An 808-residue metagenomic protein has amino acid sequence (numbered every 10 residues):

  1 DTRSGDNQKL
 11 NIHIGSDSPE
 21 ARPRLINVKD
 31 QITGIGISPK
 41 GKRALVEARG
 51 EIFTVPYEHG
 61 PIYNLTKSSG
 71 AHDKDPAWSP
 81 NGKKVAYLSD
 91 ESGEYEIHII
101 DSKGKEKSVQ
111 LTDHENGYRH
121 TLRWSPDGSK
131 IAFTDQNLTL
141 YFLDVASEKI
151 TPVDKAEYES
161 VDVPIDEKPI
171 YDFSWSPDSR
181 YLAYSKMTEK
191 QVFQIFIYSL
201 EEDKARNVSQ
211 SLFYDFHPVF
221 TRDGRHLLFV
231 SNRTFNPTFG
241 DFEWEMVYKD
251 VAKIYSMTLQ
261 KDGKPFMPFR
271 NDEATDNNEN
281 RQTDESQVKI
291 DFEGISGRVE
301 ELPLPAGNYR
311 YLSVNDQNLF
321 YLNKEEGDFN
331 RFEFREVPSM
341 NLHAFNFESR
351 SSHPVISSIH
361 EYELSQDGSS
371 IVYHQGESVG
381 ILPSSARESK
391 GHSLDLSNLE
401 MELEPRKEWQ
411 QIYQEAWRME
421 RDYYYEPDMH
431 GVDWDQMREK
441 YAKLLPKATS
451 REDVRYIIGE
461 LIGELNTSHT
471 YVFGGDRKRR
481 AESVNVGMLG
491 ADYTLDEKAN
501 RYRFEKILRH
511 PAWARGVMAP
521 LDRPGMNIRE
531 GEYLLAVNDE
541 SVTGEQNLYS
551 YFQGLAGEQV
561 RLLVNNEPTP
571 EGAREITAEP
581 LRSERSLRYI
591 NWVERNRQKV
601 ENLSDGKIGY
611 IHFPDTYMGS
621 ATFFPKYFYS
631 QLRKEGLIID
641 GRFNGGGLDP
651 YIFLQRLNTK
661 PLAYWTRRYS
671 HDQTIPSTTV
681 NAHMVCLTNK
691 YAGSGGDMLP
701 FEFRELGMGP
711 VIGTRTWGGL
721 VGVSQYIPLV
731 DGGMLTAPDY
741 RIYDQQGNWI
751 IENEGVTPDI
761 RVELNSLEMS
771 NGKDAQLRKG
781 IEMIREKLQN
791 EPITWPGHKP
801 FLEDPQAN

Functional and structural regions predicted by a protein language model:
T2-D30, P56-K74, S89-D90, H98-H120 (+13 more regions): Multi-bladed beta-propeller domains
P39-K40, P80-N81, P126-D127, P177-D178 (+3 more regions): Residue-level detector of Asp-centered blade-edge/turn motifs that repeat once per structural unit in beta-propeller
A44, V85, G128-I131, S179-L182 (+3 more regions): Hydrophobic beta-strand positions that form the internal "hydrophobic ladder" of WD40/Gbeta-like beta-propeller blades
F53, E94-H98, T139-Y141, Q191-I195 (+3 more regions): Structural motif
P446-R503, P570-N596, I781-E782, E786-A807: Extended, small/polar residue-biased N-terminal targeting/export presequences and adjacent propeptide/linker tracts
V484-G544, Y740-R741: PDZ/PDZ-like domain segments forming the peptide/carboxylate-binding groove, activating on the N-terminal beta-strands
P511-L521, L535, E540-V730, M769-K773 (+2 more regions): Cleft-lining beta-strand/loop regions that shape enzyme active-site pockets
